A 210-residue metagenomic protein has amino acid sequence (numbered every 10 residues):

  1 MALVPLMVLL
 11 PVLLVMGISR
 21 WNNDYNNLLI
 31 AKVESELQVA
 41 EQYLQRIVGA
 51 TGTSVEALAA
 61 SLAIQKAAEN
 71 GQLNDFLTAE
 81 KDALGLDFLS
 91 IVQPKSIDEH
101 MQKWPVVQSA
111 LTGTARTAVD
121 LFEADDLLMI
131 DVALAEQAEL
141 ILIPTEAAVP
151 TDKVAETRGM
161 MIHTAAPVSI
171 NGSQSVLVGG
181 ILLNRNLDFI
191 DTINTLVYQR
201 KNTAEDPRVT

Functional and structural regions predicted by a protein language model:
P5-G71, D75-L89, T114-A133, A138-S169 (+2 more regions): Juxtamembrane extracytoplasmic/periplasmic/luminal helical "stalk" adjacent to the first N-terminal
I30, L73-N74, K103, V107 (+2 more regions): Amphipathic alpha-helical segments in well-structured domains
V48, N70, H100, L182-N186: Solvent-exposed, acidic/flexible segments
G85-H100, W104-L111, T117-D120: Hydrophobic or amphipathic alpha-helical targeting/insertion segments
P94-S96, D125, L182-N184: Solvent-exposed coil/turn segments that connect beta secondary-structure elements in extracytoplasmic/periplasmic
A148, I181-I190: Helix-start (N-cap) segments at beta->loop->alpha junctions that couple sensory/regulatory domains to adjoining helices
